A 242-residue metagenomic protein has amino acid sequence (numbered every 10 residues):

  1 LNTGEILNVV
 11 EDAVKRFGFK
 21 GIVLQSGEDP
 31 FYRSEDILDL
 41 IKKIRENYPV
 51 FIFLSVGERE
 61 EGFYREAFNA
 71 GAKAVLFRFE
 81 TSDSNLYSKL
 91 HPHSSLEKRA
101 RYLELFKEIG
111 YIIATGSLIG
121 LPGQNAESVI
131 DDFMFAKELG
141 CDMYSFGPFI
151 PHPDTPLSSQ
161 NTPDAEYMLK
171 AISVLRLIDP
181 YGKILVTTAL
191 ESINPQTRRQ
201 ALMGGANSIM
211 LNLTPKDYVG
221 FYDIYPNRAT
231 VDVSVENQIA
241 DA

Functional and structural regions predicted by a protein language model:
L1-L7, V14-E35, L40, R45-R101 (+2 more regions): Core AdoMet radical
L24, F77, F106, A136 (+2 more regions): Conserved, mostly hydrophobic/aromatic
E28-R33, H93, G120-N125, L157 (+2 more regions): Short, small-residue-enriched loops and turns at beta-alpha junctions that line or gate enzyme active sites
Y32-V56, S94-A114, S159-I184, V233-A242: Alpha-helix-loop-beta-strand connector modules within alpha/beta enzyme cores
E60-N69, P122-K137, E191-G204: Catalytic cores of alpha/beta
R99-P151: Aromatic-anchored, glycine/proline-accented short structural segments that stabilize local strand-turns or short
K137-A242: Auxiliary Fe-S-binding modules of radical SAM enzymes
